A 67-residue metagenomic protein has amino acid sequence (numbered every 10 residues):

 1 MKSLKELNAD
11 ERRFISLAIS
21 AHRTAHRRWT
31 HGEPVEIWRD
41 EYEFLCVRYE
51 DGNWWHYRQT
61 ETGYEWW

Functional and structural regions predicted by a protein language model:
M1-F44: N-terminal non-globular leader segments, chiefly Sec-dependent signal peptides
E50: Basic/aromatic recognition patch in beta-strand/loop cores that engages polyanionic ligands
N53-W67: A short, surface-exposed beta-strand/turn
